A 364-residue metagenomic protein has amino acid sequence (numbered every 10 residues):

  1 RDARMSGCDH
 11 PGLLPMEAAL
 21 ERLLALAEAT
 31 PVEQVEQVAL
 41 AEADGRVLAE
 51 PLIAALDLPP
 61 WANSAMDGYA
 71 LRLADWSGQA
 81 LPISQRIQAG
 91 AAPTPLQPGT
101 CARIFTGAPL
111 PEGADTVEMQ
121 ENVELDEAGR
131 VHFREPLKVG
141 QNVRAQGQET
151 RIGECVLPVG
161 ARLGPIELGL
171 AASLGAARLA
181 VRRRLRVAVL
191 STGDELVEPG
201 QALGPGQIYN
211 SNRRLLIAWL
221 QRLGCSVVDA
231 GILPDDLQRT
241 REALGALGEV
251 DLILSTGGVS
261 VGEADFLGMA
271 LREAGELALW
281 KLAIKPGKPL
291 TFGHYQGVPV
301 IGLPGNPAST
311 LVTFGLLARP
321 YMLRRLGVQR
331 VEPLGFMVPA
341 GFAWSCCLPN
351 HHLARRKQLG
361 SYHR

Functional and structural regions predicted by a protein language model:
A3-G12, M16, A177-L303, P307-V312: Helix-rich terminal scaffold detector
A3-M16, A70-D229, S361: Short, glycine/charged-enriched hinge/interface segments at domain edges or termini
P11-A80: Intrinsically disordered, low-complexity, positively charged segments
E17-L20, V32-A41, G45, A49-E50 (+3 more regions): Flexible glycine/proline-rich
L23, G68, G153, V189 (+3 more regions): Residue-level signal for inorganic ion chemistry
L24-P31, P51, L73, L110 (+7 more regions): Structural signal for hydrophobic packing residues in well-ordered secondary-structure cores of soluble enzyme domains
D44-D57, G90-R103, R151, F292-G293: Short, hydrophobic/aliphatic alpha-helical segments
L52-D57, G140-V143, A172-R178, R324-L326 (+1 more regions): Glycine-rich, charged/polar anion/phosphate-binding loops that engage phosphate groups from diverse ligands
